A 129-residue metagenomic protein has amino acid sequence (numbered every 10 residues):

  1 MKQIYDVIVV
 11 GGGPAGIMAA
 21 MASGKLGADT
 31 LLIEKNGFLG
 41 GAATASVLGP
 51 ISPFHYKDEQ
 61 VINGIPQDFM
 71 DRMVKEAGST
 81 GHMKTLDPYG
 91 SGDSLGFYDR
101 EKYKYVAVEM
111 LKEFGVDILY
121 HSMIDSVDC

Functional and structural regions predicted by a protein language model:
M1-A15: Beta1/beta-strand and adjacent pyrophosphate-binding region of the FAD-binding site in flavoprotein oxidoreductases
Q3-Y5, M18, S91-D93: A short, structure-level motif marking secondary-structure boundaries and short turns
I8-V10, A19-G24, L31, D128: Membrane-embedded transmembrane-helix bundle of lipid-linked glycan/lipid transferases
G11-P14, Y120, C129: Glycine-rich phosphate-binding loop of nucleotide-binding enzymes
P14-M18, K104: Short alpha-helical segments and helix-capping/turn motifs at coil-helix boundaries
A22, A28-D29, K35-S126: Conserved N-terminal/central alpha/beta ligand/cofactor-binding core
